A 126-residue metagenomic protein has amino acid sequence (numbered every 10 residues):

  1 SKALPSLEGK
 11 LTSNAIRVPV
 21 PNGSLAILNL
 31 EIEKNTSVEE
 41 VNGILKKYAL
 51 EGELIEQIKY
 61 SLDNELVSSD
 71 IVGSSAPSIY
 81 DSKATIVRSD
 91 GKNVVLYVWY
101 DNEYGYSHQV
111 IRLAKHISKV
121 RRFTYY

Functional and structural regions predicted by a protein language model:
S1-V94: C-terminal substrate-binding/catalytic lobe of Rossmann-fold NAD(P)-dependent oxidoreductases
S75-Y126: NAD(P)-dependent Rossmann-like dehydrogenase/reductase catalytic/cofactor-binding core
